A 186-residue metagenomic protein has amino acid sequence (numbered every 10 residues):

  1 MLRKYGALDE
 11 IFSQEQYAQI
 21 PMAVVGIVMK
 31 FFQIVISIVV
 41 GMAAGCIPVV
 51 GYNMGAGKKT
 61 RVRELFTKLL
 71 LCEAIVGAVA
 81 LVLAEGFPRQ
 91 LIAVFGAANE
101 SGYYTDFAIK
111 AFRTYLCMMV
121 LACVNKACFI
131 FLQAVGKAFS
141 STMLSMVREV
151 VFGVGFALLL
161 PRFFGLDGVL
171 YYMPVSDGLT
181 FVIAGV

Functional and structural regions predicted by a protein language model:
M1-V28, I34, Y52, I92-E100 (+1 more regions): Helix-terminus/linker motif at the lipid-water interface of multi-pass membrane proteins
K4, P48, R89, I130 (+2 more regions): Transmembrane alpha-helix boundary and packing residues in multipass membrane permease domains and related
Q16, A74-I75, A122-V124, V135 (+2 more regions): Short hydrophobic/aromatic segments of transmembrane alpha-helices and their interfaces
V24-V82, G86-P88, A122-L144: Small-residue-rich hydrophobic transmembrane alpha-helices
G26, F32-V35, T105-R113, R148: Alpha-helical membrane-interface segments at transmembrane helix boundaries
V40-A43, Y115-A134, S140-E149, F156 (+1 more regions): Short runs within selected transmembrane alpha-helices of multi-pass transporters and secretion channels
V50-M118, L160-V186: Short alpha-helical transmembrane segments in multi-pass integral membrane proteins
V94, V151-G153: Alpha-helical transmembrane segments of compact multi-pass small-molecule transporters, enriched in specific families
